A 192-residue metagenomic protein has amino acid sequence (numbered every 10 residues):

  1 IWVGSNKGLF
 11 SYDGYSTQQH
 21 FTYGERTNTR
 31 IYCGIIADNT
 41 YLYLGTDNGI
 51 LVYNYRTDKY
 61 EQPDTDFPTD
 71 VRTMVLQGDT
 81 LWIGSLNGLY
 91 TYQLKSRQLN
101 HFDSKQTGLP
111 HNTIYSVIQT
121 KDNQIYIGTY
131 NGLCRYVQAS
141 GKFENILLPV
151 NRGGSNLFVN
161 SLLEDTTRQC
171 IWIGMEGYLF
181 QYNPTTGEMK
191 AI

Functional and structural regions predicted by a protein language model:
I1-I192: Carboxylate-rich, polar loop motifs that coordinate divalent cations or form catalytic acidic clusters
